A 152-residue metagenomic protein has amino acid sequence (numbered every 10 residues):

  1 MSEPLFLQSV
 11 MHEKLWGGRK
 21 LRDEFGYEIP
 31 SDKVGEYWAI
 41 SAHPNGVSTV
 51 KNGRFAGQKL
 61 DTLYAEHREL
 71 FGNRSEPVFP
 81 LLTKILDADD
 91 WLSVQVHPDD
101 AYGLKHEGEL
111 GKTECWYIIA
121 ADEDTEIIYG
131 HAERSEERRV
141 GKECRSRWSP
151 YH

Functional and structural regions predicted by a protein language model:
M1-E133: Transition-metal
S135-R139: A short, charged helix-loop
G141-H152: Positively charged, low-complexity/disordered segments
